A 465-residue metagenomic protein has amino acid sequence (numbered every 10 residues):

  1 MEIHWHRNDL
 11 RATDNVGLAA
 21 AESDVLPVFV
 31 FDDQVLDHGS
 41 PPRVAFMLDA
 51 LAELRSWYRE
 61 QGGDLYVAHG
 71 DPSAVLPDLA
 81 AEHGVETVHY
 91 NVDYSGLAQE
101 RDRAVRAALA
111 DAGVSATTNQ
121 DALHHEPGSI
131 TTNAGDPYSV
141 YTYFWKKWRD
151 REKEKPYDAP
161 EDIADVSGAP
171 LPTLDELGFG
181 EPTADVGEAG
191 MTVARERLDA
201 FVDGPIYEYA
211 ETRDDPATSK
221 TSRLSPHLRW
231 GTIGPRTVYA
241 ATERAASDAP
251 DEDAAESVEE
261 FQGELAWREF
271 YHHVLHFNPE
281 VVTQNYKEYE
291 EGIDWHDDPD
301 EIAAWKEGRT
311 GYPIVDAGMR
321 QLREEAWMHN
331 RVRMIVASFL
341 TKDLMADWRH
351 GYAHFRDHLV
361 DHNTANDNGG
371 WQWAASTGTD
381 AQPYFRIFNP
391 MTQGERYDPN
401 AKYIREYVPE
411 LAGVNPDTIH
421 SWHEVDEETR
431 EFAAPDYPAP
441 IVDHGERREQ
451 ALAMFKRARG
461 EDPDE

Functional and structural regions predicted by a protein language model:
M1-E152, S257, A453-P463: Trp/Phe/Arg-rich N-terminal binding region typifying the photolyase-homology
G17, A50, L54, A194 (+6 more regions): Alpha-helical packing segments of well-folded alpha/beta enzyme cores
H38, I302, P435-P438: Short coil/turn segments at secondary-structure junctions
M47, M191, A217, G308-G311: Generic alpha-helical segment signature
V140-N285, Y289, D398, K402-E465: Glycine/tryptophan-enriched, flexible segments
R223-L224, L228, T232-G413: Active-site-proximal binding-pocket segments
